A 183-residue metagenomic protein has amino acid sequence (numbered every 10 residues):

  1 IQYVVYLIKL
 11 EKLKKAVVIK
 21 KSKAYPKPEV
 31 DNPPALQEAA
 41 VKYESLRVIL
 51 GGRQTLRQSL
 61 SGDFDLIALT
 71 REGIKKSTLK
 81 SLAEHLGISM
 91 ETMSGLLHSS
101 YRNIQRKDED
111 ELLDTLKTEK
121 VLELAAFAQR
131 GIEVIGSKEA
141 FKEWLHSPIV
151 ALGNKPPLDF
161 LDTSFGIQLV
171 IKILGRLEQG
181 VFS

Functional and structural regions predicted by a protein language model:
Q2-S183: Non-transmembrane "mature" sequence context
